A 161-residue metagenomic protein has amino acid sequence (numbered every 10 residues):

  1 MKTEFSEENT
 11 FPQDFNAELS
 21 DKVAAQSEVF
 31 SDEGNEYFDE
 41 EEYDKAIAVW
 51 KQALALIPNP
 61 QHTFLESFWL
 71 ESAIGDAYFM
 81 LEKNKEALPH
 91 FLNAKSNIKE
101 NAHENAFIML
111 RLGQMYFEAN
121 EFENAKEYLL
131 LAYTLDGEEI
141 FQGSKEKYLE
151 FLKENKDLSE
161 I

Functional and structural regions predicted by a protein language model:
F15-S20, L56-F64, S96-A102, E139: Flexible helix-coil transition and linker loops at the boundaries of alpha-helical arrays
W50, L92, F117-I140: TPR/TPR-like (Sel1-like) alpha-helical repeat modules
